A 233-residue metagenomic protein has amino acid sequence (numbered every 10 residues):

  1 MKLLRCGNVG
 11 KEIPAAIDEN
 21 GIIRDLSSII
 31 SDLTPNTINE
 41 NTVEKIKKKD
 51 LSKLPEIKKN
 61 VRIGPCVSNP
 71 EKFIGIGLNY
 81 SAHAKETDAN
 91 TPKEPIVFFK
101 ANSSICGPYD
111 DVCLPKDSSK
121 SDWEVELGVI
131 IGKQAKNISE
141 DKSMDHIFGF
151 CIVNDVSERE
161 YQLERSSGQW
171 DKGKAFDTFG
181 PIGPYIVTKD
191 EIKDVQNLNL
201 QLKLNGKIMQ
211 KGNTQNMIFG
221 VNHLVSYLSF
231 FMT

Functional and structural regions predicted by a protein language model:
M1-P95: N-terminal non-catalytic cap/leader segment that marks the start of a structured domain
R5, V9-G10, K47, K53-E56 (+5 more regions): Catalytic-pocket segment enriched in acidic/His residues
P14, E126-I130, C151, Q201: Residues embedded in well-ordered beta-strands
N20-G21, S103, G132-K136, V156-S157 (+1 more regions): Short loop segments at secondary-structure junctions
N90-P108, S121-W123: Structural signature of FAD isoalloxazine-binding scaffolds in flavoprotein oxidoreductases
I105-D117, I130-I138: Active-site glycine-rich loop that binds ribose-phosphate moieties when present
K136-C151: N-terminal accessory regions of nucleic-acid-interacting proteins
